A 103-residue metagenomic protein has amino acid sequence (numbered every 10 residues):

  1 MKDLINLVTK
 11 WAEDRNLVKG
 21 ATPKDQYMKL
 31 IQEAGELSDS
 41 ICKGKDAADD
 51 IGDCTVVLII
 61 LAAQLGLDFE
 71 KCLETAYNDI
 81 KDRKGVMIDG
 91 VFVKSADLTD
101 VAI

Functional and structural regions predicted by a protein language model:
M1-I51, T55-I103: Flexible "arm" and connector segments at domain edges
